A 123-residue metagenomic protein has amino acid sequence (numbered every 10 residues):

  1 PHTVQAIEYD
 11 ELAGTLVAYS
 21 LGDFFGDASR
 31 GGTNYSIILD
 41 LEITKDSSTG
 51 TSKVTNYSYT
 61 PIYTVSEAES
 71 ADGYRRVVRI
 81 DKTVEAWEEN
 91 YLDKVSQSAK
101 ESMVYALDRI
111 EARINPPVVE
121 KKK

Functional and structural regions predicted by a protein language model:
P1-L39: Conserved beta-sheet core of the metallophosphoesterase superfamily
G31-K123: A short C-terminal boundary segment appended to hydrolase-like catalytic domains
